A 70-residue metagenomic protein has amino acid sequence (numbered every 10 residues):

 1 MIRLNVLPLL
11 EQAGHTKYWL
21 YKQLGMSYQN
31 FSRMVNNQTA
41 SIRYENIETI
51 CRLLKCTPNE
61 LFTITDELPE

Functional and structural regions predicted by a protein language model:
M1-T16: A short, Lys/Arg-rich alpha-helix, primarily the initiator
L10, Y21, C51: The alpha-helix within a helix-turn-helix
Y18, Q29, N59: Key DNA-contact positions within bacterial/archaeal DNA-binding proteins
S27-S41: Recognition helix of helix-turn-helix/homeodomain-like DNA-binding domains that insert into the DNA major groove
R33, F62-E70: Short, charged recognition helix plus adjacent turn of helix-turn-helix-like nucleic-acid-binding domains
Q38-T49, L68: Short, basic-rich loop-to-helix N-cap that marks the start of a DNA-contacting helix
E45-E60: DNA major-groove recognition helix of helix-turn-helix/homeodomain DNA-binding modules
